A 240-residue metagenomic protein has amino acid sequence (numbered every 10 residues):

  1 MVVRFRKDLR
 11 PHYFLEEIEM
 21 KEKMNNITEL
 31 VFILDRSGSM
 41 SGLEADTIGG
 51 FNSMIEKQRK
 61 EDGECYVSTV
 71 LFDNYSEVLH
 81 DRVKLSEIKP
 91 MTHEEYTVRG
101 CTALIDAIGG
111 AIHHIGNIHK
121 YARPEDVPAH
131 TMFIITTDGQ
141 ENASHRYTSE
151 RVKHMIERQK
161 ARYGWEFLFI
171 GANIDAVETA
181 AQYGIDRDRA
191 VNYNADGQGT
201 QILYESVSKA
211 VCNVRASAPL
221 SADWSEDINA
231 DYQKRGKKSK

Functional and structural regions predicted by a protein language model:
V3-K240: Acidic, low-complexity intrinsically disordered regions
